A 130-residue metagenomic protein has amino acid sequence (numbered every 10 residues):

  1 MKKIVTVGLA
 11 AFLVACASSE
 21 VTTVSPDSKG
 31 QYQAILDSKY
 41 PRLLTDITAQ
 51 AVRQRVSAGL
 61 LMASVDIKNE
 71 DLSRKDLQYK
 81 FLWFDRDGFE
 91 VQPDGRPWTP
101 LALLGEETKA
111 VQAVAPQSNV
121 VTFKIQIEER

Functional and structural regions predicted by a protein language model:
K2-V7: Sec-dependent signal peptide recognition, specifically the positively charged N-region followed immediately by
F12-A15: C-terminal motif of bacterial Sec signal peptides marking the signal peptidase cleavage site
A17-A58: Transition segment at domain starts
L44-D46, D76, F89-P97: Short beta-strand and strand-turn-strand segments in soluble, beta-rich domains
I67-D71: Asparagine-centered strand-capping/turn motif at beta-strand->loop junctions
L72-D87, E128: Short acidic, flexible loop segments centered on an aromatic residue
P93-N119: Intrinsically disordered, low-complexity Pro/Gly/Ser/Thr-rich segments with frequent PxxP/GP/PP motifs and embedded
Q117-R130: Short, surface-exposed ligand- or partner-binding patches at beta-edge/loop junctions that are enriched in aromatics
